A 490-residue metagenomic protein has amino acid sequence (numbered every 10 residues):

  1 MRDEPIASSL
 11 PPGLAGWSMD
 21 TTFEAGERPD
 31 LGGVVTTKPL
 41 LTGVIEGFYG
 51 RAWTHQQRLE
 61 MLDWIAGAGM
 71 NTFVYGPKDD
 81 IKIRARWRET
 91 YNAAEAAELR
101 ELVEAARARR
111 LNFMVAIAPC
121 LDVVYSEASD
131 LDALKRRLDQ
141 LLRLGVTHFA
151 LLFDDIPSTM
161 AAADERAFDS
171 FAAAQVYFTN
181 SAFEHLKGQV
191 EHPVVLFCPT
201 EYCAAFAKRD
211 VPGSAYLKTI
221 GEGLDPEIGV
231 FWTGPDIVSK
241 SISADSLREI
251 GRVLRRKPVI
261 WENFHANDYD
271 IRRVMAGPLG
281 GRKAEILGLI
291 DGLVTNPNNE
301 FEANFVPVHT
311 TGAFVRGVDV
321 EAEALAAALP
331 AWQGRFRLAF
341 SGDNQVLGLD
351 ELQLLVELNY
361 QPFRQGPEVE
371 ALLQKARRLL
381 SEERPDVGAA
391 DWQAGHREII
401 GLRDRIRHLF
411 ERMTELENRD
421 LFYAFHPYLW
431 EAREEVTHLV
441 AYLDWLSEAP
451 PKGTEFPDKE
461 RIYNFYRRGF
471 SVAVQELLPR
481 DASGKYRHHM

Functional and structural regions predicted by a protein language model:
S9, L14-T22, E27-L31: Short, positively charged and aromatic/hydrophobic N-terminal segments
F23-R137, R143-T147, K187: Feature activates predominantly on carbohydrate-active enzymes
I45-F48, T147, T159-D319: Catalytic-core regions of glycoside hydrolase
G47, G76, L152-D154, N296: Conserved residues at the C-terminal ends of beta-strands
I65, L151, L293: Conserved, mostly hydrophobic/aromatic
K78-I81, D154-S158: Short connector loops/turns at beta-strand edges and beta->alpha or beta->beta junctions
V320-M490: C-terminal functional modules
